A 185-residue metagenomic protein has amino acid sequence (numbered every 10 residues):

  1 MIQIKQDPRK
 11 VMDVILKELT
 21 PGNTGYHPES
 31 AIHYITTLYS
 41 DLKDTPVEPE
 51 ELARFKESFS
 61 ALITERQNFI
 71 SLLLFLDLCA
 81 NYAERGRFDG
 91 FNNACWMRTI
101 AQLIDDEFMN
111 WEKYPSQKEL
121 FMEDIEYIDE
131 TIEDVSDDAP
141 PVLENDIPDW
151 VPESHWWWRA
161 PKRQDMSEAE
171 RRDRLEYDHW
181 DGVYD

Functional and structural regions predicted by a protein language model:
Q3-V183: Long, compositionally biased low-complexity segments enriched in polar/charged residues
